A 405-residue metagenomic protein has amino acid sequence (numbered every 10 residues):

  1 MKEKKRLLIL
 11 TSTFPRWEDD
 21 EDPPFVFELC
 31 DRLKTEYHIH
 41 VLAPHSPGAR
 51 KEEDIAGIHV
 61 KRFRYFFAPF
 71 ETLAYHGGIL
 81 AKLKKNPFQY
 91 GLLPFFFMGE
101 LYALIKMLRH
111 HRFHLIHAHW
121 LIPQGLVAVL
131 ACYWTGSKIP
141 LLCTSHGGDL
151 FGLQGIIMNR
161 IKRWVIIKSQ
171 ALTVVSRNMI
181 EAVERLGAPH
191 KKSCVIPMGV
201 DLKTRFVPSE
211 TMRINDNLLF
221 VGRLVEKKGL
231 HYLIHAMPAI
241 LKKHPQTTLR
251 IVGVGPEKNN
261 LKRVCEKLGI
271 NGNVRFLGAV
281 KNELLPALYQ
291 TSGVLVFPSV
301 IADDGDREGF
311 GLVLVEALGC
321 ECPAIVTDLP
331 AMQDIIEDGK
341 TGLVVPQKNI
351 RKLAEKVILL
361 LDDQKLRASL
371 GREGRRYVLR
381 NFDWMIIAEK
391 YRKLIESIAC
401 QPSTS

Functional and structural regions predicted by a protein language model:
M1-R64: N-terminal subdomain of nucleotide-sugar transferases
P24, D216-A239, P256-R263, R351-K352 (+1 more regions): A conserved mid-protein helix/loop that constitutes part of the nucleotide-sugar donor-binding site
H45, N178, G199: Carbohydrate-associated surface elements
P69-F70, L153-I156, E184, H190 (+2 more regions): Acidic anion/phosphate-binding donor-loop and adjacent secondary structure in glycosyltransferase catalytic cores
K262-E283: Nucleotide-activated donor-binding/catalytic signature segment of Leloir-type glycosyltransferases, i.e., the conserved
Q290-G305, C322: Acidic donor-binding loop of glycosyltransferase active sites
L314, G319, P323-V326, I336: Short hydrophobic beta-strand element within catalytic cores of glycosyltransferases and related nucleotide-activated
E337-G339, L343-I350, L359-K365: Conserved acidic donor-binding segment of nucleotide-sugar-dependent glycosyltransferases
